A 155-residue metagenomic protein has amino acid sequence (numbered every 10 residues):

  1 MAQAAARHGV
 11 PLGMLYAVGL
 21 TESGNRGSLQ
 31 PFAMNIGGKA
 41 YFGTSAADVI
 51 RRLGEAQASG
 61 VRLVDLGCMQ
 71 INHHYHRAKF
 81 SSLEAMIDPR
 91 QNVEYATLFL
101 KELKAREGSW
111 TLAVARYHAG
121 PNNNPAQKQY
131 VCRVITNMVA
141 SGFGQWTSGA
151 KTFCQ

Functional and structural regions predicted by a protein language model:
M1-Q155: Catalytic glycan-binding domains that act on GlcNAc-containing polysaccharides
